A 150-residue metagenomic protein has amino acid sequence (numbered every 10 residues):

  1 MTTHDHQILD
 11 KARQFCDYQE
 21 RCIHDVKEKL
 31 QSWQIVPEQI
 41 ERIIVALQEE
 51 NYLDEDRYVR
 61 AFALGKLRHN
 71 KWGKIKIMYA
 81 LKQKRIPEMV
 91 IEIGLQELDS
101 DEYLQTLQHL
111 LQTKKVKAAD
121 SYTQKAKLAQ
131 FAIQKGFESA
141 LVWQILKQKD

Functional and structural regions predicted by a protein language model:
M1-D150: An alpha-helical, amphipathic repeat domain used for nucleic-acid recognition, typified by the mTERF helical solenoid
